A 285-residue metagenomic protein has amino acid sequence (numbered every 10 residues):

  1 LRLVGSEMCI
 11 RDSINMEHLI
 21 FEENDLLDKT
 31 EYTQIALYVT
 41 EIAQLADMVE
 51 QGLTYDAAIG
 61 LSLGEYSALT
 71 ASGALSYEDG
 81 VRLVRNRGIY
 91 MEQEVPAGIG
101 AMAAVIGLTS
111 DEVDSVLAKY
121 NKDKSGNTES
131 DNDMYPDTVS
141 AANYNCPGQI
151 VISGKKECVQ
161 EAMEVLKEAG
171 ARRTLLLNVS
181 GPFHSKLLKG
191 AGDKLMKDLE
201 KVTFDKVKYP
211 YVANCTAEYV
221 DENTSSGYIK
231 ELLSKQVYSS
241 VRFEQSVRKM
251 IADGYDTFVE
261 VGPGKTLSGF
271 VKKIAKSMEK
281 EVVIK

Functional and structural regions predicted by a protein language model:
L1-I10: Single conserved hydrophobic/aromatic residue that forms the stacking wall/gate of nucleotide- or nucleobase-binding
E7, E41, G64, V105 (+6 more regions): Conserved small-residue
E7, L19, D25-E31: Core alpha/beta nucleotide-donor-binding catalytic domains of modification enzymes
I14, E23, S72-E231, K235-Y238: Alpha/beta catalytic cores of group-transfer enzymes, especially the acyltransferase/condensing modules of polyketide
L26-L37, G148: ATP-dependent adenylate-handling ligase core
T33, A57-L63, E161: Active-site nucleophile and cofactor-binding loops and adjacent substrate-binding regions of central metabolic enzymes
A36, T40-A58, K235-K285: Flexible, low-complexity segments
L61-T70, A74-L75: Glycine-rich nucleophile elbow surrounding the catalytic serine of serine-hydrolase chemistry
